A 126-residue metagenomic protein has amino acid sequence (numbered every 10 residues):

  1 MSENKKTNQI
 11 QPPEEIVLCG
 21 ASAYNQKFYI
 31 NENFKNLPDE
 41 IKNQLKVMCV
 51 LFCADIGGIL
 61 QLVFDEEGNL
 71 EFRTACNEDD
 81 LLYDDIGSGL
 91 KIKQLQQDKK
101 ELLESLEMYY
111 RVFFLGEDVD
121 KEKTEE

Functional and structural regions predicted by a protein language model:
M1-P12, S88, I92-E126: Acidic, proline/glycine-rich low-complexity IDRs
S2-D55: Negatively charged, low-complexity tracts enriched in Asp/Glu with abundant Ser/Thr
V17, V47-V50, V63, V112 (+1 more regions): Extended aliphatic helical segments
N31, P38, N77, D120-T124: Serine/threonine-rich low-complexity intrinsically disordered regions
C53-R111: Amphipathic protein-protein interaction modules
